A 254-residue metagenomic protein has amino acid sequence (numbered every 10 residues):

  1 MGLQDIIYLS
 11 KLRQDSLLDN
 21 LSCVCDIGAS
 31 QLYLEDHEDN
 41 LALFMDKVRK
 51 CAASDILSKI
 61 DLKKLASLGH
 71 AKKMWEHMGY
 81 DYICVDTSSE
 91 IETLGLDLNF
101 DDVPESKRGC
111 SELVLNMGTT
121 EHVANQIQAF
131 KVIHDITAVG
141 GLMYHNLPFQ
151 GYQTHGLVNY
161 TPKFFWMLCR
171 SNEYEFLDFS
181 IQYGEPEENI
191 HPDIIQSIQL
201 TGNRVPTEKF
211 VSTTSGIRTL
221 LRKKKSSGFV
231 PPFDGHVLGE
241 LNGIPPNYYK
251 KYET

Functional and structural regions predicted by a protein language model:
M1, E76, V211-T214: A short catalytic or substrate-binding loop motif that flags glycine-/basic-rich loops and adjacent residues that bind
M1-S22, S30-A42: Class I SAM-dependent methyltransferase Rossmann-like catalytic core, especially the SAM/SAH-binding loop
L9, R13-Q14, A71-W75, F130 (+1 more regions): Short amphipathic alpha-helical segments and helix-helix/interface helices
C23-G28, K63-Q153, K223: Conserved SAM-binding loop
L32-V85: Aromatic- and Gly/Pro-rich amphipathic surface segment
Y33-H37, E92-L94, D102, G151-H155 (+2 more regions): Short catalytic/ligand-binding loop motif for oxyanion handling, primarily in non-cytosolic enzymes, centered on
Q150, T154-Q182, I190-P192, Q196: Conserved Class I S-adenosyl-L-methionine
H191-T254: Core SAM-dependent methyltransferase catalytic element
